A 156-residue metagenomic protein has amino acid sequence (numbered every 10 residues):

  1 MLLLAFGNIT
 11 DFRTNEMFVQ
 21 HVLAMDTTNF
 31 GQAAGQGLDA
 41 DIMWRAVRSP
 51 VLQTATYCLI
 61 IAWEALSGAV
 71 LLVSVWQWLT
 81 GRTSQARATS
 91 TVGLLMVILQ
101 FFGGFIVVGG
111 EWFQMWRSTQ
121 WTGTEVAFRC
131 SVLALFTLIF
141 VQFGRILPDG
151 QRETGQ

Functional and structural regions predicted by a protein language model:
M1-G7, T54-I60, L66-Q156: Extended, low-polarity transmembrane helix blocks
M1-V22: N-terminal signal-anchor transmembrane alpha helix
N8, F12, D41-W44, T54: Generic structural signal for short, flexible, solvent-exposed coil/loop and linker residues
Q20-V51: Extracytosolic (periplasmic/ER-lumenal) interhelical loops and adjacent juxtamembrane/interface segments of multi-pass
